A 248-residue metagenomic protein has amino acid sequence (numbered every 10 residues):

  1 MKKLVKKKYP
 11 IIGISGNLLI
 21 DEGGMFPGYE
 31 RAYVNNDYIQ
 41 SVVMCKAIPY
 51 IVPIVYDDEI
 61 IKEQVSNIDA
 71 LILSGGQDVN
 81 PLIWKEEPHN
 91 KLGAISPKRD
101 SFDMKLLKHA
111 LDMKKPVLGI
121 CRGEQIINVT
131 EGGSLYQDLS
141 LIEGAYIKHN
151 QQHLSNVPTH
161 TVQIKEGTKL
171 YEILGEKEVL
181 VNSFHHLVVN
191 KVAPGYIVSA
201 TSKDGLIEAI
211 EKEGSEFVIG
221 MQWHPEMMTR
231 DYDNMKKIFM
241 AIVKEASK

Functional and structural regions predicted by a protein language model:
M1-L118, V129, L141-I173, L180 (+4 more regions): N-terminal beta1-alpha1 cap of cysteine-dependent amidohydrolase-like domains
C121: Conserved G/P- and acidic residue-centered "switch" motifs that form tight phosphate/ATP-binding loops in soluble
E124-I127: Hydrophobic, aromatic-enriched interface-forming segments
G132-Q137: Post-Walker A helix-loop "phosphate-sensing" segment adjacent to the P-loop in P-loop NTPases
F184: DNA-recognition element of transcription regulators
V218-Q222: Active-site-proximal beta-strand elements of phosphoester/diester hydrolases
